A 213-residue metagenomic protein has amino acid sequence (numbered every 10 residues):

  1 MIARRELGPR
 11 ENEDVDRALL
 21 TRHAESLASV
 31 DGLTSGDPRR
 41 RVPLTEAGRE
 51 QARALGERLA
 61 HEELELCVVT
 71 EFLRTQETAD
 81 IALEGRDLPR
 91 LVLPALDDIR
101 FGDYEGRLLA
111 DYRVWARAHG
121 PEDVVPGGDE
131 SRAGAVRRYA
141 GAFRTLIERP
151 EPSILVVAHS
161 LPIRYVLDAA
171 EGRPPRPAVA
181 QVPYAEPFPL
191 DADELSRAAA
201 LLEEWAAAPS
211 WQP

Functional and structural regions predicted by a protein language model:
M1-D16, L91, I99-A110, D168-P213: Acidic, low-complexity terminal tails and accessory targeting/binding regions of phosphate-metabolizing enzymes
I2-R4, R10, D16-R86, G128 (+1 more regions): Active-site-proximal alpha-helix that buttresses catalytic centers in soluble enzyme cores
A18, P152-S160: Generic beta-sheet signal
E25-L27, L73-R74, D97-D98, S160-I163 (+2 more regions): Short, solvent-exposed loop/turn segments at secondary-structure junctions
V42-P43, E84-G141, A180, A198-L202 (+1 more regions): Phosphate-handling substructures
A60-E63, L146-P152: Glycine-rich phosphate-binding loop signature in dinucleotide/nucleotide-binding domains
V69-T70, R137, V157-A158: Short beta-strand scaffold positions
I81, Y165-A169: Active-site signature of alpha/beta-hydrolase-fold catalytic machinery across serine- and Asp/Cys-nucleophile hydrolases
